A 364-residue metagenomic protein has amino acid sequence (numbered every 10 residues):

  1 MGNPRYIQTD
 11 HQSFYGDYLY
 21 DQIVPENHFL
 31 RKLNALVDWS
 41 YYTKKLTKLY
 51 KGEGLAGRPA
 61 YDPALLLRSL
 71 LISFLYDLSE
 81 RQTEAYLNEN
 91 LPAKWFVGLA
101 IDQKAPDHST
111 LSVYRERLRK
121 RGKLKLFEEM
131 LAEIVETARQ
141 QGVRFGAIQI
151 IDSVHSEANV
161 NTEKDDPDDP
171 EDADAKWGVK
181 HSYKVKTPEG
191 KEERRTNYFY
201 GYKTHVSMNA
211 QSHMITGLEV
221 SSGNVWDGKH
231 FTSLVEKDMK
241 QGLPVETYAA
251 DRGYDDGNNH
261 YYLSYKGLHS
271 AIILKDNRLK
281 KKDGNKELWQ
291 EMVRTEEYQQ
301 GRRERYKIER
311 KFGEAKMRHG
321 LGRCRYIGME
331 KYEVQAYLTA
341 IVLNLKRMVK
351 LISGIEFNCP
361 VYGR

Functional and structural regions predicted by a protein language model:
M1-D38, K44, K350-G363: Charged, often Cys/His-bearing segments associated with DNA-binding zinc-finger transcription factors
P25, D38, G57-A64, Q103-D107 (+3 more regions): Secondary-structure capping and boundary motifs in well-ordered enzyme cores
E26-L75: Basic, short loop/linker segments at the boundary and entry of helix-turn-helix/winged-helix-like folds
R81, A85-N88, L99-D102, P106-Y262: Polybasic low-complexity intrinsically disordered regions
W95, M214-L218, G322-R325: Short small-residue beta-strand/loop micro-motif enriched in glycine and branched aliphatics
G253-E330: Helix-centered, glycine/charged polyanion-binding patches within enzymatic domains that contact phosphate-containing
G320-E356, V361-R364: C-terminal extensions of enzymes
